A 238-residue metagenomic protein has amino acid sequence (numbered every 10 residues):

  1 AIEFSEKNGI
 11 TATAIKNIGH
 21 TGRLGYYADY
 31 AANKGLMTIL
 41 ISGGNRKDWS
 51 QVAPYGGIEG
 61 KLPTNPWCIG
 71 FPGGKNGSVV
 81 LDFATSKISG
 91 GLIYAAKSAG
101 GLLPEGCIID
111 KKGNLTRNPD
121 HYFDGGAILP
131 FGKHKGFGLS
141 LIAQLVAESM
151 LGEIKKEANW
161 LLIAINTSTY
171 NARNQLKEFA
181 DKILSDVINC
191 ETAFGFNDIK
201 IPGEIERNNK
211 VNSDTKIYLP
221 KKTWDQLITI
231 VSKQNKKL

Functional and structural regions predicted by a protein language model:
A1-T11, I109-D124: Residues forming anionic-ligand binding surfaces in small-molecule and nucleic-acid pockets of primarily soluble enzymes
A1-W67, F71-G77: A glycine-rich, acidic short-motif signal
I2, D29-A32, G70, S78 (+4 more regions): Predominant activation on well-ordered alpha-helical scaffold segments within soluble catalytic domains
G22, Y26, T64, G126 (+4 more regions): Conserved active-site and cofactor/substrate-binding residues in soluble primary-metabolism enzymes
G35-Q51, A143-L161: Glycine-rich phosphate/pyrophosphate-binding loops and their adjacent beta-strand/loop elements at enzyme active sites
K47-D120: Phosphate/diphosphate-binding glycine-rich loops and adjacent basic-rich segments that engage nucleotide
H121-F137, Q144-E157, A164-N174: Hydrophobic alpha-helical bundle architecture
I154-L238: Catalytic-core signal marking the mid-to-C-terminal active-site face
